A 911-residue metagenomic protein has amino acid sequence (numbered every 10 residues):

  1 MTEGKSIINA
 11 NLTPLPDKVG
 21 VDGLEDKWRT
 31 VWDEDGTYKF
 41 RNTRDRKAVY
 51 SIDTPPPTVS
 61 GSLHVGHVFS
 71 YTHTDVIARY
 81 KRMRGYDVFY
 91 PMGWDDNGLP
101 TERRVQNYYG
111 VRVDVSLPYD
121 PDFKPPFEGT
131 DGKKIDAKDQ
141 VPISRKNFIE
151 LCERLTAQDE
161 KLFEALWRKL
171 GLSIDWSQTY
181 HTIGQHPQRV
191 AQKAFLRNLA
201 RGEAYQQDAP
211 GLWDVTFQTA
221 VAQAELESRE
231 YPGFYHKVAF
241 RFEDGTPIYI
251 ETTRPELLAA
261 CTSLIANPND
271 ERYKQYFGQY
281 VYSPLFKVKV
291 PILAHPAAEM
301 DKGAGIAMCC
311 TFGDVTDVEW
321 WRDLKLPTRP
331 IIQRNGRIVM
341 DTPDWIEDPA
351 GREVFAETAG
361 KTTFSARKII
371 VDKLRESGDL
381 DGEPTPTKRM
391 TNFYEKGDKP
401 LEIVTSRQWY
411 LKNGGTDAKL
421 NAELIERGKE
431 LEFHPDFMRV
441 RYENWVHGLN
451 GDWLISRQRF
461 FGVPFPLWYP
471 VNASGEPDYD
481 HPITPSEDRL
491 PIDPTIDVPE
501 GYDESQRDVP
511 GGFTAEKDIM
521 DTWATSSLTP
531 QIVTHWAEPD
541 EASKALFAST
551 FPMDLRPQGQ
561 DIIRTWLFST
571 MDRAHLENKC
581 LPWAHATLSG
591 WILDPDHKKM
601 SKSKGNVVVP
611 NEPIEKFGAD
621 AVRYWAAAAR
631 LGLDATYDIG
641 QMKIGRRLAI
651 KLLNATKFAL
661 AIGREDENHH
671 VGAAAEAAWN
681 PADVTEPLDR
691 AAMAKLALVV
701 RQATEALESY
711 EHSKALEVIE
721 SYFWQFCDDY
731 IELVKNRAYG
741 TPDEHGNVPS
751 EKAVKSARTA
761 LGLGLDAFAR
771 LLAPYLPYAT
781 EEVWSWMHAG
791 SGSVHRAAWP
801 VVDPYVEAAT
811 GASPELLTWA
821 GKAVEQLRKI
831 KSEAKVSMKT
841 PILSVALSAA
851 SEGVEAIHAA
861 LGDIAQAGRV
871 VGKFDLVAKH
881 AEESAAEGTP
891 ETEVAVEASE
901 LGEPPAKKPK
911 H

Functional and structural regions predicted by a protein language model:
M1-V19, F89, T405, Y410-G414 (+2 more regions): Auxiliary tRNA-acceptor-end handling modules of aminoacyl-tRNA synthetases
T2-T13, D17-V21, D26-K27, V31-D35 (+9 more regions): Residue patterns forming the tRNA-binding/recognition surfaces of aminoacyl-tRNA synthetases and related DALR
T43-V105, T182, A191, I250-T253 (+4 more regions): N-terminal catalytic cores of NTP/NDP-binding nucleotidyl/phosphoryl-transfer enzymes
R44-P55, G66-F69, H73, L155 (+15 more regions): Secondary-structure capping and boundary motifs in well-ordered enzyme cores
R46-T54, V76, D131-D139, E164-G171 (+9 more regions): Active-site-adjacent bridging/hinge elements
D95, V215, A222-E227, F513 (+6 more regions): Acidic, turn-prone loop/beta-hairpin segments
L199-L226, L258-C261, I483, D488-S505 (+2 more regions): Amphipathic alpha-helical
E251, P296-E299, T311, L324-G336 (+3 more regions): Alpha-helical recognition segments enriched in aromatics with Gly/Pro capping that present substrate-recognition
